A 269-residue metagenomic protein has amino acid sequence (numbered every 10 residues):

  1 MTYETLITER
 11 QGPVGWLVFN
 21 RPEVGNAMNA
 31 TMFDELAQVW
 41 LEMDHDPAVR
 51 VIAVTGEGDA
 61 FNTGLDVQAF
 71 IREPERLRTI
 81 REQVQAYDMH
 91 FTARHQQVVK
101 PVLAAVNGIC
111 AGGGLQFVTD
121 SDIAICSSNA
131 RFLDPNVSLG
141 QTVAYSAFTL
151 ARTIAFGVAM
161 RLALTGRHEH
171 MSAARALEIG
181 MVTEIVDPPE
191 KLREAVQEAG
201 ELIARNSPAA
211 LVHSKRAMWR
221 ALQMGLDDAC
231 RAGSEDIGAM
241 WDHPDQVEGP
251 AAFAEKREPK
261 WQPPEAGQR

Functional and structural regions predicted by a protein language model:
M1-E57, R269: Conserved CoA-thioester-binding segment of acyl-CoA-metabolizing enzymes
M1-G12, F61, G166-R175, P189-E194 (+1 more regions): C-terminal alpha-helix plus adjacent terminal tail
L17, R21, L36, V54 (+5 more regions): Terminal peptide-recognition signature
N20, N26, G64-D66, G108 (+1 more regions): Conserved phosphate-binding and hydrolysis motifs of nucleotide-dependent enzymes
P22, D46, E73, T165 (+2 more regions): Generic structural signal for alpha-helix termini and adjacent loop/cap motifs
F33-A37, L41-D44, V67-N107, A144-A147 (+2 more regions): An acidic, glycine-rich surface segment that forms the CoA-thioester-binding/catalytic face of crotonase-fold enzymes
G56-E57, T63-D66, S128: A secondary-structure boundary/capping signal
R94-P208, H243, E248-A251, R257: Crotonase-fold acyl-CoA enzyme core
